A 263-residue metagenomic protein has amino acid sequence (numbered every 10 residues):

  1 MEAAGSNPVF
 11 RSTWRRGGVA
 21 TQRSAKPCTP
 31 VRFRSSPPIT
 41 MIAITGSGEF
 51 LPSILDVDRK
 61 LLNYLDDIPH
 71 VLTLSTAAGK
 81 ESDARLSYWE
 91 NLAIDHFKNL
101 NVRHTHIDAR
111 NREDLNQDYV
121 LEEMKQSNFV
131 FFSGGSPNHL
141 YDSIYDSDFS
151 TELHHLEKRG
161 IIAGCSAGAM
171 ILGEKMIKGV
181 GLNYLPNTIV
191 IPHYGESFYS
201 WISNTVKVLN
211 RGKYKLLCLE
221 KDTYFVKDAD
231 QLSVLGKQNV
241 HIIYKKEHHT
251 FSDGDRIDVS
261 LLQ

Functional and structural regions predicted by a protein language model:
A4-N7, T13-S24, V31-S35: Short, positively charged low-complexity motifs
M41-D67, A77, D83, S87 (+2 more regions): C-terminal and late-domain segments of enzyme folds
I68, N101, S127, R159 (+2 more regions): Short, well-ordered alpha-helix to beta-strand connector turns
A78-H139: Portal/gating segments that form or line small-molecule/metal binding sites
S133, H139-W201: Class I SAM-dependent methyltransferase SAM-binding "motif I" and its flanking Rossmann-like core
